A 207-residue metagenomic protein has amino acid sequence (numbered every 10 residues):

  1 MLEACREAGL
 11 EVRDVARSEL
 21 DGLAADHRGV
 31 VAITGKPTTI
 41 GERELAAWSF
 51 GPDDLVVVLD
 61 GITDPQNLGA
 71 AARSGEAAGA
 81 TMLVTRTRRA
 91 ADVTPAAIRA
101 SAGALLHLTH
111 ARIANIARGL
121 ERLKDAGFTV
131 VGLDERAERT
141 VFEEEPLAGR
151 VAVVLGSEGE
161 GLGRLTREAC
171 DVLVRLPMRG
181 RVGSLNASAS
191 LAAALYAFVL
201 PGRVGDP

Functional and structural regions predicted by a protein language model:
M1-A47: N-terminal positively charged helical leader segments and presequences
M1-E11, S49-T140: RNA substrate-binding interface of SAM-dependent RNA methyltransferases
S18-L23, T38-I40, I116-L120, E138-T140 (+1 more regions): A short acidic, often aromatic-flanked loop/helix-cap motif at beta-alpha or helix-coil junctions that lines enzyme
V30, D54-V57, G149-G156: Generic beta-sheet signal
V30-I33, R99-A104, L147-V151: Short, hinge-like loop/turn segments at secondary-structure boundaries
L45-D54, E144-E145, G205-D206: Short, glycine- and charge-enriched coil/turn segments that flank and shape catalytic ligand pockets
A77, D92, A96-A104, R164-P207: Structured adenosyl-cofactor binding patch, chiefly the S-adenosyl-L-methionine
V131-N186: Active-site/ligand-binding-proximal alpha/beta "capping" segment
